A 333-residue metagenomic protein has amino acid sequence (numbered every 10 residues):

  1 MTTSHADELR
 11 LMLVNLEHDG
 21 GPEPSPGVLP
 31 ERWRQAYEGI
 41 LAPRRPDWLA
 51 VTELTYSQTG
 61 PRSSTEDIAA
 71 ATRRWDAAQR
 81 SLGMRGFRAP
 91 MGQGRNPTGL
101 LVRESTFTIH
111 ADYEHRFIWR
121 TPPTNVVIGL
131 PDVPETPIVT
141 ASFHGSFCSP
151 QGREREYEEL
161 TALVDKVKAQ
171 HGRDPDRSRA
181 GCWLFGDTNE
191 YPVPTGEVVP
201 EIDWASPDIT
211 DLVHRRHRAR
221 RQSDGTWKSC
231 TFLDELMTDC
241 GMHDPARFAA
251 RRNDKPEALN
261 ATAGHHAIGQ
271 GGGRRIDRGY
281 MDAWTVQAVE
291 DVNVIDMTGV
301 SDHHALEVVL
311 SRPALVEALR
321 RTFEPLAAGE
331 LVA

Functional and structural regions predicted by a protein language model:
M1-S81, R88-G99, A314-A333: N-terminal, active-site-proximal structural segment of metallo-dependent hydrolase catalytic domains
L11-L16, Y37-E66, T140, L160-V198 (+3 more regions): Active-site beta-strand/loop signature of hydrolases that rely on acidic residues for catalysis
G20-S25, F143-E154, R218-Q222: Surface-exposed cleft-lining segments at the edges of enzyme active sites
E53-Y56, R88-G92, E114, D244-K255 (+1 more regions): Acidic carboxylate-rich catalytic motifs and surrounding loops in phosphoryl-/glycosyl-chemistry enzymes
L54-C148: Structured beta-strand-rich core segments of catalytic domains in phosphoester-bond hydrolases
Q93-I109, G129, L236-C240, H266-A288 (+1 more regions): Conserved beta strand-loop-helix elements of the APE1-like EEP
E158-G271, V332: Metal-dependent phosphoesterases centered on the DNase I-like endonuclease/exonuclease/phosphatase
A246-G279, E290-E317: C-terminal/domain-terminus segments
